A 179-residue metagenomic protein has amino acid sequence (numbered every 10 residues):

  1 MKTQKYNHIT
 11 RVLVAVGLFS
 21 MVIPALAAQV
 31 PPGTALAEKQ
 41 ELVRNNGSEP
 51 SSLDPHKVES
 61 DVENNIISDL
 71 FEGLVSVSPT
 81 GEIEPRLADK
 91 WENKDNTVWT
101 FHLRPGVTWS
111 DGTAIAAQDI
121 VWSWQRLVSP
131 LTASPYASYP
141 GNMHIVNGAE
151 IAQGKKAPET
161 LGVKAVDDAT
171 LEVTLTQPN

Functional and structural regions predicted by a protein language model:
K2-L13: Bacterial N-terminal signal peptides that target proteins for export
V12-P24: Bacterial N-terminal signal peptides
P31-V43, D168: Immediate post-signal peptide segment of exported/extracytoplasmic ligand-binding proteins
N45-D95, Q125: N-terminal lobe/hinge region of extracytoplasmic solute-binding protein
E49-S52, G81, G106-T108, L127-S129 (+1 more regions): Solvent-exposed loop/turn segments at secondary-structure junctions within structured extracellular/periplasmic domains
H56-E59, L103-D111, E159-G162: Second-shell loop/turn segments in exported
D89-Y136, E172: Aromatic- and charge-enriched surface segment that lines or borders ligand/interaction sites
D119-V121, T132-N179: Surface-exposed binding/hinge segments that line and control ligand-binding clefts or catalytic entry sites
